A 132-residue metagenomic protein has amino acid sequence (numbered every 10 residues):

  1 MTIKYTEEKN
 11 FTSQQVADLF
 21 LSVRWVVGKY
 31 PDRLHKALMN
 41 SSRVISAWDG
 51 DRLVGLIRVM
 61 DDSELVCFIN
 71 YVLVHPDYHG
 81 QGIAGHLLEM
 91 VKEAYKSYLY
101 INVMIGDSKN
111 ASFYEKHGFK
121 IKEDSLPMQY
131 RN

Functional and structural regions predicted by a protein language model:
M1-K29, S125: Short amphipathic alpha-helix that is part of the acyltransferase structural core
H35-S46, Y100: A short helix-loop-beta-strand connector motif used in the catalytic cores of GNAT acetyltransferases and, in some
S46, R52-D61, L65-L73: Conserved beta-strand in the GNAT
V74, G80-E93: Conserved acetyl-CoA-binding loop-helix of GNAT-fold acetyltransferases
E93-G106: Conserved GNAT acetyl-CoA-binding A-motif
Y114: Conserved active-site tyrosine of GNAT-family acetyltransferases
H117-D124: Conserved acetyl-CoA-binding loop of GNAT-fold acetyltransferases
